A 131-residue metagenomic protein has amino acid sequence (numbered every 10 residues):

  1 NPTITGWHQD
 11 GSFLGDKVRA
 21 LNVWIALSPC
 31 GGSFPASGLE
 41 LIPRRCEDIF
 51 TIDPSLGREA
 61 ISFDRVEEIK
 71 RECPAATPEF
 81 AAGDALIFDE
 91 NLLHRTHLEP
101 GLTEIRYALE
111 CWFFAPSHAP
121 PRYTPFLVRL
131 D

Functional and structural regions predicted by a protein language model:
N1-G38: Conserved double-stranded beta-helix
W7-D10, I25, E72-P74, L93-R95: Glycine-rich, charged/polar anion/phosphate-binding loops that engage phosphate groups from diverse ligands
D10-S12, W24, R45, N91 (+1 more regions): Anionic group-transfer/hydrolysis microenvironments
G15-R19, F34, E72, F80 (+1 more regions): A generic fold-level signal
A20-N22, A75, A85, A108: Intrinsic-disorder/low-complexity, polar/charged segments enriched in Ser/Thr/Lys/Arg/Asp/Glu/Gln
L27-P29, P43, F113-S117: Non-catalytic surface loops within mature trypsin-like serine protease
G32-L93: Double-stranded beta-helix
A85-I87, L92-D131: Non-heme Fe(II)/2-oxoglutarate
